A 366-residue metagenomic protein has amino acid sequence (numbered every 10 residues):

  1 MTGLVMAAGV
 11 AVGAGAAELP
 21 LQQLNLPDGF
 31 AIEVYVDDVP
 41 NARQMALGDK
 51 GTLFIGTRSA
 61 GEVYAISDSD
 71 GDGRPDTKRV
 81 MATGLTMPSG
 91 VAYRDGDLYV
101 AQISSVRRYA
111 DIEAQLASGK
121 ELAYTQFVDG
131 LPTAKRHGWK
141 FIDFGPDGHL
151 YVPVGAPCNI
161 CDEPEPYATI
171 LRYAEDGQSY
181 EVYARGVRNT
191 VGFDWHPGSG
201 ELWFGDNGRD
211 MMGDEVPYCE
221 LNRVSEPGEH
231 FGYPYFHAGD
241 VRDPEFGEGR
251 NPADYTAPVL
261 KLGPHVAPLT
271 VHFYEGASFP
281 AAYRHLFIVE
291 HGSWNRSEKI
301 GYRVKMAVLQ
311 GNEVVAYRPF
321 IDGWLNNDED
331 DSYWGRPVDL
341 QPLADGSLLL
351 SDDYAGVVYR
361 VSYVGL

Functional and structural regions predicted by a protein language model:
A17-L26, W139, A156-I160, Y173-Q178 (+4 more regions): Beta-propeller domain segments
Q22, E62-A65, D97, S105-R107 (+4 more regions): A short loop-to-beta-strand structural motif that recurs across blades of beta-propeller domains
V34-V39, R79-G84, F127-A134, V182-G186 (+3 more regions): Surface loop/turn motifs at the tips and blade-to-blade linkers of beta-strand repeat domains
N41, D49, T77, G84-M87 (+9 more regions): Beta-rich catalytic cores
T52-G56, D97-V100, H149-P153, E201-G205 (+2 more regions): Conserved beta-propeller blade signature
G71-T77, L116: Acidic, glycine-anchored loop motifs typical of Ca2+
A92, S104-G145, P153-A156, A184: Asp-box/WD-like beta-propeller blade repeats and closely related beta-sheet repeat scaffolds
